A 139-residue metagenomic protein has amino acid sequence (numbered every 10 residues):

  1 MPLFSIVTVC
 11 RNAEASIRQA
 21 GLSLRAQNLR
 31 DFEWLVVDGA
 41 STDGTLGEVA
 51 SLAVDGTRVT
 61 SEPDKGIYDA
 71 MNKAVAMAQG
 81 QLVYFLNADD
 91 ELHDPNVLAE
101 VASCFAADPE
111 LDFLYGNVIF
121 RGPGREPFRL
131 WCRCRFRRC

Functional and structural regions predicted by a protein language model:
T8, D31-A40, T60-P63: Short beta-strand/loop segment that forms part of the nucleotide-sugar
A15-R18, D43-S51: Acidic helix N-cap motif at the loop->helix transition within catalytic regions of sugar-transfer enzymes
L22-D31: Short, acidic, metal-binding catalytic loop of nucleotide-sugar glycosyltransferases
D38-G47, N87: A conserved acidic beta->alpha catalytic loop
S61-A78: Glycine-rich, basic loop-to-helix element that forms the pyrophosphate-binding segment of sugar-nucleotide handling
V83: Short aromatic/hydrophobic "clamp" motif used to bind/position activated sugar donors
N87-E91, N117: The conserved acidic donor/metal-binding loop of glycosyltransferases
P95-F128: Conserved donor NDP-sugar-binding/catalytic core segment of glycosyltransferases
